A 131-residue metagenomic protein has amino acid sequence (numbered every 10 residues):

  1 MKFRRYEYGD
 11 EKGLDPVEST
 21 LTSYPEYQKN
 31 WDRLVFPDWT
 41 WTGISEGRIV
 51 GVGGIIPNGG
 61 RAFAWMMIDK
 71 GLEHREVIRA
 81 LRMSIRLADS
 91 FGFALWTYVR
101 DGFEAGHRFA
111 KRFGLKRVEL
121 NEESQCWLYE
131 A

Functional and structural regions predicted by a protein language model:
M1-Q28: Short amphipathic alpha-helix that is part of the acyltransferase structural core
T22-T40: Active-site rim helix/loop that mediates acceptor-substrate recognition in acyltransferases
W31, W65-M66, R79-R82: Acidic/histidine-enriched, beta-strand-rich ligand/metal-binding domains
P37-V52: Conserved beta-hairpin
W41, L95-K111, N121-E123: Conserved beta-strand-loop-alpha-helix junction that forms the acyl-donor binding cleft
N58-G71, Q125-W127: Conserved acetyl-CoA binding element of GNAT-fold acetyltransferases
H74-D89, R108, R112: Conserved acetyl-CoA-binding loop-helix of GNAT-fold acetyltransferases
K116-Y129: Conserved catalytic-core motifs of GNAT/GCN5-like acyltransferases
